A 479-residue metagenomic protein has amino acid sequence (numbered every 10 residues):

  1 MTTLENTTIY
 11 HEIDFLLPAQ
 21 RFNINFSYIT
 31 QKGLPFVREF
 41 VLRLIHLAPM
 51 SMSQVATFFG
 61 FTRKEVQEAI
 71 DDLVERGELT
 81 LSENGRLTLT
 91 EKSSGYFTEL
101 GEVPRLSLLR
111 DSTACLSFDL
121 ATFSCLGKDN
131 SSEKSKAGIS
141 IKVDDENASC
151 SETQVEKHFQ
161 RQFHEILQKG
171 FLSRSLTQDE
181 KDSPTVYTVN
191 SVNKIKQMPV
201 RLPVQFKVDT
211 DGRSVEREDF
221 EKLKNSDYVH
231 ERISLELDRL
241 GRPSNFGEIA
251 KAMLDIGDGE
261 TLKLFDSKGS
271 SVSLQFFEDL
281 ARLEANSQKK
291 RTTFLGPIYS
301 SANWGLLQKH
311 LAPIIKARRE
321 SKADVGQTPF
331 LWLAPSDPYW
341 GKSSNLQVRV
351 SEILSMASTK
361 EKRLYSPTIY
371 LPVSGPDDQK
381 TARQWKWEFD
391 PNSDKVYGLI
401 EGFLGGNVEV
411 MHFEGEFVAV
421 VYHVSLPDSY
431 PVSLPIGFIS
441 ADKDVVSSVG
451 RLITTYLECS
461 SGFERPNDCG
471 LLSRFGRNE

Functional and structural regions predicted by a protein language model:
M1-N6: Basic, amphipathic N-terminal segments
H11-V41, E65: Short alpha-helical segments that sit at the start of domains
F26, D144, A148-E479: PLD/PLD-like phosphodiesterase catalytic module centered on the HKD motif
Q31-F58: Short amphipathic alpha-helical interface segments
F59-E75: Short amphipathic alpha-helical interaction segments
V74-N84: A short, conserved structural fragment
G85-E91: Minor-groove-contacting beta-hairpin "wing" of winged helix-turn-helix DNA-binding domains
E91-D144: Short, amphipathic alpha-helical interaction segments positioned at domain boundaries
